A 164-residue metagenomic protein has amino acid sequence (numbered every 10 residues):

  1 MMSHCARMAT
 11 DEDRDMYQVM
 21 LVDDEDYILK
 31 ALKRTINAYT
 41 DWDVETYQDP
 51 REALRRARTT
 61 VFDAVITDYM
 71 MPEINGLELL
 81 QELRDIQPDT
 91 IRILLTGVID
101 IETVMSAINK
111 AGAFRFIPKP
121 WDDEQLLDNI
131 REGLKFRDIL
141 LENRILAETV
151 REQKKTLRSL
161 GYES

Functional and structural regions predicted by a protein language model:
M1-Q18, K33, L140-S164: Non-catalytic signal-transmission and effector/linker regions of two-component phosphorelay proteins
D23, D68, T96: Active-site residues of response regulator receiver
D26-E45: Two-component/phosphorelay signaling modules centered on CheY-like receiver
T46-A64: Acidic, metal-coordinating helix/loop segments flanking the phosphotransfer/catalytic sites of two-component signaling
Q48-D49, N75-E78: Acidic catalytic/metal-coordinating carboxylates
M71: Receiver (REC) domain active-site loop signature in two-component systems and cognate sites in sensor histidine kinases
E78, I99-F116: Alpha4 helix (beta4-alpha4-beta5 surface) of REC/receiver domains from two-component response regulators
T103, W121-I130, L134: C-terminal output helix
